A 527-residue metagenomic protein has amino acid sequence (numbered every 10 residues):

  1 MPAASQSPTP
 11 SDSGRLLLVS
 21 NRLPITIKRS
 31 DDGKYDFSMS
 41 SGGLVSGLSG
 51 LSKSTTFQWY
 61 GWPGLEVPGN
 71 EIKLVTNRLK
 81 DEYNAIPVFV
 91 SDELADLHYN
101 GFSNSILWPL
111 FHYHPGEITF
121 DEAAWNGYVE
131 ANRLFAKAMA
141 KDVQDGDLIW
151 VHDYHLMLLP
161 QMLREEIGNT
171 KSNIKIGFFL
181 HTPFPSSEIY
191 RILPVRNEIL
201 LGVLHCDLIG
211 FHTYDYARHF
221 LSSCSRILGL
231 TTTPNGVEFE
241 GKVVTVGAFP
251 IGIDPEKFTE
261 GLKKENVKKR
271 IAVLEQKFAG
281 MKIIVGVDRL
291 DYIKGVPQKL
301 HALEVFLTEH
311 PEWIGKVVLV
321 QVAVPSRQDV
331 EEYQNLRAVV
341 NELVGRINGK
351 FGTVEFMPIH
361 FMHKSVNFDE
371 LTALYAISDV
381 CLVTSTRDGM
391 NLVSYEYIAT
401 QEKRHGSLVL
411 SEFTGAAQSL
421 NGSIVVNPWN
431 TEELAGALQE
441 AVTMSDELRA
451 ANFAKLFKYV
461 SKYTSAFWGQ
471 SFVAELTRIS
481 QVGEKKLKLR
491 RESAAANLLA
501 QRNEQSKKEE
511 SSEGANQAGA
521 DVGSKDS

Functional and structural regions predicted by a protein language model:
M1-S527: Catalytic cores of carbohydrate-active enzymes across secretory and cytosolic contexts
